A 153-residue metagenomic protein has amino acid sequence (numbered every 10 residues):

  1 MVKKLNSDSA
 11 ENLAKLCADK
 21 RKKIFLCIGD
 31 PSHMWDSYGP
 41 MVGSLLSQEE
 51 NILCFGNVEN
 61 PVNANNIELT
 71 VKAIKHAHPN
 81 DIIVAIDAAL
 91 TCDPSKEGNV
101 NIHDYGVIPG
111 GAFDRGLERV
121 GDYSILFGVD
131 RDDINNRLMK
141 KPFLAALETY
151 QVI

Functional and structural regions predicted by a protein language model:
M1-I83, A88-I153: N-terminal catalytic or cofactor-binding beta/alpha core of small enzyme domains
